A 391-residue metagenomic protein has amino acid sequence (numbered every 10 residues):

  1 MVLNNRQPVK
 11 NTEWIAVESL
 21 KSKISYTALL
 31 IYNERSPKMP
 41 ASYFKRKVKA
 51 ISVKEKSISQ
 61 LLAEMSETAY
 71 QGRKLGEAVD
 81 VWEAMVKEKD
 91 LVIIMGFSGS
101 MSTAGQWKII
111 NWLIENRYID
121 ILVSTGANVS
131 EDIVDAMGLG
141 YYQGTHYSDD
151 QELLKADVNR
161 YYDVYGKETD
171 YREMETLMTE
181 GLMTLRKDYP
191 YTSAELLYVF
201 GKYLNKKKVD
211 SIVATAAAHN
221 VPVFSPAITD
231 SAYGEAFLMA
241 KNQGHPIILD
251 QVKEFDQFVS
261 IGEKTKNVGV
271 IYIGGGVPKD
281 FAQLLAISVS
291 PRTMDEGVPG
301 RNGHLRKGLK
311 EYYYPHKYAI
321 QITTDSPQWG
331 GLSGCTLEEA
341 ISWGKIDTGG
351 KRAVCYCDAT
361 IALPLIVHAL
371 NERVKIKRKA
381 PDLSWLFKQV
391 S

Functional and structural regions predicted by a protein language model:
M39-V86: N-terminal glycine-rich anion-binding loop in soluble enzyme alpha/beta folds
V79-V92, T215, S260-N267: Glycine-rich phosphate/diphosphate-binding loops that line cofactor/substrate pockets in enzymes
I93-S102, L122, F224-I228, P246-L332: Glycine-rich anion-binding loop/nest that anchors nucleotide
G105-K108, I133-L139, G234-M239, A282-L285 (+1 more regions): Short acidic, glycine/serine/threonine-rich loops at helix termini
N111-E173: A generic, well-ordered mixed alpha/beta core segment in the N-terminal half of proteins
E152-Y233: Ligand-binding beta-strand-loop-alpha-helix segment within the catalytic cores of soluble metabolic enzymes
G297-S391: C-terminal functional extensions of proteins
